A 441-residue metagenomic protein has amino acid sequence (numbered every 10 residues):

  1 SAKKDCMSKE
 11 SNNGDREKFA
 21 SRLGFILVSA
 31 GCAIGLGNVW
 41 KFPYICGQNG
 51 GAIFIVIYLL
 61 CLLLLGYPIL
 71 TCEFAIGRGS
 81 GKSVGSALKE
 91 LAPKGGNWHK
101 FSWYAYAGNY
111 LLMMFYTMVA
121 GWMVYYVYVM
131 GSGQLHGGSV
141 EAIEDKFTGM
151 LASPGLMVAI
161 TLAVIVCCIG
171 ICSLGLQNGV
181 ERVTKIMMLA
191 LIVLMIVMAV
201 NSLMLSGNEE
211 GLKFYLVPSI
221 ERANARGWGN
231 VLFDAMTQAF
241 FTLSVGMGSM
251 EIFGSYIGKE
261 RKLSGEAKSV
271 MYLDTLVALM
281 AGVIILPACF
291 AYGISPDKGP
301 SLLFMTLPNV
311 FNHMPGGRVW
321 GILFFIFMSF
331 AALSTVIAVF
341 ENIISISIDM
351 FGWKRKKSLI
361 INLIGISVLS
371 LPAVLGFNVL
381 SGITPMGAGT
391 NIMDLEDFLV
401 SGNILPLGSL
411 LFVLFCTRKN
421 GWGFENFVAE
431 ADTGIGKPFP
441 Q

Functional and structural regions predicted by a protein language model:
K3-W40, I69-F74, R78-W103, G258-K262: Membrane-interface "cap" regions at the ends of multi-pass membrane proteins
S8-D15, F19, E181, K185-L333 (+2 more regions): Membrane-embedded translocation segments of transport machinery
N13-R16, I45-N49, G79-Y104, T117-Q177 (+4 more regions): Inter-helical loop and helix-membrane interface segments of multi-pass membrane transporters/permeases
K18, G24-I26, C32, V158-A159 (+5 more regions): Loop-to-transmembrane helix boundary motifs in multi-pass membrane proteins
L23-C61, G248-G254, G265-K268, Y272-T275 (+1 more regions): Transmembrane helix-boundary motif of multi-pass solute transporters/channels
C46-C72, L156-M157, S401, L405-L407: Extracellular loop-to-transmembrane helix junctions
Y58-G66, Y106-G131, I160-L174, L189-S202 (+5 more regions): Hydrophobic core segments of alpha-helical transmembrane domains in multi-pass membrane transport and ion-translocation
F101-N109, F351-G365, D397-Q441: C-terminal membrane-solvent junction of multi-pass transporters and transport-like membrane proteins
